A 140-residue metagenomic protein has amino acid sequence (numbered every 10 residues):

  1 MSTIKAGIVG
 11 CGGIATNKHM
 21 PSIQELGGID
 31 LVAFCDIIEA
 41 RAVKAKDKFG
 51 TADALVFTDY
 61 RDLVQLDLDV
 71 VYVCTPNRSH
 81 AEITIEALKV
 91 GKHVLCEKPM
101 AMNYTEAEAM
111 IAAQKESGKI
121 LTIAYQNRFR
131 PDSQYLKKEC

Functional and structural regions predicted by a protein language model:
M1-F49: N-terminal Rossmann-like dinucleotide-binding module
S22-E25, K44, D62, E86 (+2 more regions): Well-formed, non-transmembrane alpha-helical positions, independent of function
I29, A54, K92, K119-I120: Short, well-ordered coil/turn segments that N-cap beta-strands
A33, V70, I120: Short, Asp-centered acidic motifs that coordinate Mg2+ and/or phosphate in catalytic or ligand-binding sites
K44-A52, M110-S117: Short, conserved SAM-binding/catalytic segment of Class I S-adenosyl-L-methionine-dependent methyltransferases
A54-I111: Beta-loop-alpha module in the N-terminal Rossmann-like domain of NAD(P)-dependent dehydrogenases, especially those
A101-C140: A contiguous active-site-proximal alpha/beta segment in oxidoreductase catalytic domains
